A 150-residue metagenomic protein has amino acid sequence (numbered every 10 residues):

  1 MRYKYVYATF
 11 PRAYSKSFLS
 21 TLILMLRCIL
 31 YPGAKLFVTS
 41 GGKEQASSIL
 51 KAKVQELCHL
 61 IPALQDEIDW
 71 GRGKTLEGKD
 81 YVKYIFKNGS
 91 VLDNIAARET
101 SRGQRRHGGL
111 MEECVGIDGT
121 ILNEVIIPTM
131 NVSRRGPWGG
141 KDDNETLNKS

Functional and structural regions predicted by a protein language model:
M1-S150: Phosphate/NTP-binding elements of NTP-utilizing enzymes
